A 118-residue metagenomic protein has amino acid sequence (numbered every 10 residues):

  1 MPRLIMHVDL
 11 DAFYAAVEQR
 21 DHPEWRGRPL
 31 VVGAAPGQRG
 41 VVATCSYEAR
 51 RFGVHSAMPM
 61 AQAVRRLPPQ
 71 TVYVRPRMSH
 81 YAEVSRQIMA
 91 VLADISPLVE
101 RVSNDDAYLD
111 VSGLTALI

Functional and structural regions predicted by a protein language model:
M1-I118: Gly/Gly-Pro- and Ser/Thr-rich, intrinsically disordered tail segments characteristic of DNA damage-repair and tolerance
